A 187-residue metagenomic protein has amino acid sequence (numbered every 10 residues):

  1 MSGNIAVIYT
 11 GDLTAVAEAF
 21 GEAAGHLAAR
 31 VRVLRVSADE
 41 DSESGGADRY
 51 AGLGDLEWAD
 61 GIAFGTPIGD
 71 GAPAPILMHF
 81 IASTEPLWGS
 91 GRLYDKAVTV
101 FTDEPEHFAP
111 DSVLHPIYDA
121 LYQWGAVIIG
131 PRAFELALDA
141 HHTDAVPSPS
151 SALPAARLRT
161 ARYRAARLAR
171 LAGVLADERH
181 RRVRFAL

Functional and structural regions predicted by a protein language model:
M1-S90, P147-L187: N-terminal beta1-alpha1-beta2 submodule of the flavodoxin-like/Rossmannoid cofactor-binding fold
V36-E40, W124-S151: Mobile beta-alpha loop/short-helix "lid" or hinge segments that flank ligand
G46, V113, I129, H141-D144 (+1 more regions): Surface-exposed beta-strand edges and their flanking turn/coil or helix-capping segments
L77-T84, V98-F101, D119, L138 (+2 more regions): Short, surface-exposed, charged/polar-biased interaction segments
Y94-D139: Short, glycine-/small-residue-rich phosphate/pyrophosphate-handling segment
